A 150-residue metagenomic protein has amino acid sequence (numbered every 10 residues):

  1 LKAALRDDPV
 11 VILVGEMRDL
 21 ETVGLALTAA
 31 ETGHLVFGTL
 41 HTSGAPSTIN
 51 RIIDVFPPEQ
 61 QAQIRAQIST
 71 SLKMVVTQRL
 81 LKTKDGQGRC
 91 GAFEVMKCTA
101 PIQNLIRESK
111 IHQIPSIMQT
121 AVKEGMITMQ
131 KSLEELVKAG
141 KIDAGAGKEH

Functional and structural regions predicted by a protein language model:
L1-H150: Short, flexible helix-loop junctions that flank or precede catalytic/ligand sites
